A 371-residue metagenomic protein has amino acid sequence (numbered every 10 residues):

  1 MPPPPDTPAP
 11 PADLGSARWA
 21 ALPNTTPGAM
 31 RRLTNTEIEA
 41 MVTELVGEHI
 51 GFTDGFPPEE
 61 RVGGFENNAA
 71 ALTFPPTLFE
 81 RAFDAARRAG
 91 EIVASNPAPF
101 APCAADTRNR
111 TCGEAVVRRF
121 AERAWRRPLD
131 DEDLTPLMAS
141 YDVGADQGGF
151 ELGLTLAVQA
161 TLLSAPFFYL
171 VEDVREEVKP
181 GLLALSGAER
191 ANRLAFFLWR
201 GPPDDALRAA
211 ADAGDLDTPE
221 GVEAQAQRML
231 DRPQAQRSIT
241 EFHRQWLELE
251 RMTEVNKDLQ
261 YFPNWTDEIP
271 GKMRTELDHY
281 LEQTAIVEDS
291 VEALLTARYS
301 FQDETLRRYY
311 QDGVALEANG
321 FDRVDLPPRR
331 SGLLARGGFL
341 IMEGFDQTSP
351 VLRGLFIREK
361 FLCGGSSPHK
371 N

Functional and structural regions predicted by a protein language model:
M1-N371: Low-complexity, glycine/serine/threonine/alanine-rich intrinsically disordered linker and propeptide segments
